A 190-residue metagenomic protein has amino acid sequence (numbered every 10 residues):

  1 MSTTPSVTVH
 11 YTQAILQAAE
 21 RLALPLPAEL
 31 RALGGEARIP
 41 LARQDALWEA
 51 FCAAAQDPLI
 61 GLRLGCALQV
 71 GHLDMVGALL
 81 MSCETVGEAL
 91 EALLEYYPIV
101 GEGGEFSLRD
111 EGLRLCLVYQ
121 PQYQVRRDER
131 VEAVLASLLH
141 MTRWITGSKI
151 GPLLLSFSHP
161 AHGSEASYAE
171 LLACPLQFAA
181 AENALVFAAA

Functional and structural regions predicted by a protein language model:
M1-L117, R130, S137: N-terminal low-complexity or simple alpha-helical regulatory segments that function as activation/interaction modules
V86-A190: Alpha-helical bundle regulatory/interaction domains
